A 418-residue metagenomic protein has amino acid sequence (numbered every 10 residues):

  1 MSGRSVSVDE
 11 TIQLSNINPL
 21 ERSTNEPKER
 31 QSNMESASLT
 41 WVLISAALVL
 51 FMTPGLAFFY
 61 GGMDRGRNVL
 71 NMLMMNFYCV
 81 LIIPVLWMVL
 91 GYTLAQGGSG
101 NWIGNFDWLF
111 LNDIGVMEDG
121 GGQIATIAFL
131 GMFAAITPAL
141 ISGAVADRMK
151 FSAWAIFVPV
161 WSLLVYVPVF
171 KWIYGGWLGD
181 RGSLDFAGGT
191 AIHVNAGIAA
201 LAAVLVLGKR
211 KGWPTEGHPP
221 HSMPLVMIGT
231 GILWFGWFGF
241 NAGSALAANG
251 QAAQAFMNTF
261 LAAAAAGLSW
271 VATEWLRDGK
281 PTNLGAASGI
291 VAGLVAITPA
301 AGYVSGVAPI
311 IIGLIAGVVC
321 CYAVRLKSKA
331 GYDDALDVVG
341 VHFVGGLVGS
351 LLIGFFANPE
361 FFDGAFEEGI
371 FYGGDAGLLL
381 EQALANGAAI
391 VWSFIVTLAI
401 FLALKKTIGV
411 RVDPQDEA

Functional and structural regions predicted by a protein language model:
S2-N33: Short, Lys/Arg-enriched N-terminal segments with co-localized hydrophobic residues within the first ~10-30 amino acids
R30-A418: Glycine- and aromatic-enriched membrane alpha-helices
